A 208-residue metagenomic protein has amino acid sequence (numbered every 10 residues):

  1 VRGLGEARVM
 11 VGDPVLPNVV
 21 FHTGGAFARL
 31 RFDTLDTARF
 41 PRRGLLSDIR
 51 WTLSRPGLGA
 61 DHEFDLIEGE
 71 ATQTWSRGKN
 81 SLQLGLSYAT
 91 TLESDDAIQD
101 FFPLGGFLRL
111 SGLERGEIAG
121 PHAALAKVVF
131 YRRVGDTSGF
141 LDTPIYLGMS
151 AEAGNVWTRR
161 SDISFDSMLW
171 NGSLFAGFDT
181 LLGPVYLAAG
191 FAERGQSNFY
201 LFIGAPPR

Functional and structural regions predicted by a protein language model:
V1-E6, H22: Aromatic- and glycine-enriched pocket-lining scaffold segments that form the walls of small-molecule binding clefts
L4-E6, D13, L182: Intrinsic-disorder/low-complexity loop/linker signature
M10-V19, T23-I145, M149-S150, W157-R159 (+2 more regions): C-terminal outer-membrane beta-barrel translocator/porin domains of Gram-negative envelope proteins and their
L30, D96-A97, S167, D179-R208: Predominantly the C-terminal beta-signal and adjacent terminal strand-loop region of outer-membrane beta-barrel
G135, A153-T158, G183, A192-R194: Short Gly/Pro-enriched loop/turn and capping motifs at secondary-structure junctions
G135, G172-S173: A generic local structural motif
T158, S164-S167, N171-G172: C-terminal soluble interaction/assembly domains
S173, G177-D179: C-terminal structured domain segments
